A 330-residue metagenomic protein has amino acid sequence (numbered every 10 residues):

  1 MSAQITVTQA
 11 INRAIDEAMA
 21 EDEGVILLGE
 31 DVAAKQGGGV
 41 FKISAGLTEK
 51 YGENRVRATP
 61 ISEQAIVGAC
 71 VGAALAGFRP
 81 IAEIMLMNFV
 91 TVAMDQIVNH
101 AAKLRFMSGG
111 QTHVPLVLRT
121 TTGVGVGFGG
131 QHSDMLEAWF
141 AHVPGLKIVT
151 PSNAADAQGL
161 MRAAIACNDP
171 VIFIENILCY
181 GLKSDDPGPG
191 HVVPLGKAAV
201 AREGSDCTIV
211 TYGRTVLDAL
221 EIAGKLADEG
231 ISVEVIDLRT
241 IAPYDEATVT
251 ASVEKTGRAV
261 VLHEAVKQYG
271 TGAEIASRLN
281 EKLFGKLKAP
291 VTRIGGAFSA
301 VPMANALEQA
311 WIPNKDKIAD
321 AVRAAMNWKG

Functional and structural regions predicted by a protein language model:
M1-P170, I174, Q309: Thiamine diphosphate
F41-K50, T112-V117, G125-G127, I177-G330: Thiamine diphosphate
